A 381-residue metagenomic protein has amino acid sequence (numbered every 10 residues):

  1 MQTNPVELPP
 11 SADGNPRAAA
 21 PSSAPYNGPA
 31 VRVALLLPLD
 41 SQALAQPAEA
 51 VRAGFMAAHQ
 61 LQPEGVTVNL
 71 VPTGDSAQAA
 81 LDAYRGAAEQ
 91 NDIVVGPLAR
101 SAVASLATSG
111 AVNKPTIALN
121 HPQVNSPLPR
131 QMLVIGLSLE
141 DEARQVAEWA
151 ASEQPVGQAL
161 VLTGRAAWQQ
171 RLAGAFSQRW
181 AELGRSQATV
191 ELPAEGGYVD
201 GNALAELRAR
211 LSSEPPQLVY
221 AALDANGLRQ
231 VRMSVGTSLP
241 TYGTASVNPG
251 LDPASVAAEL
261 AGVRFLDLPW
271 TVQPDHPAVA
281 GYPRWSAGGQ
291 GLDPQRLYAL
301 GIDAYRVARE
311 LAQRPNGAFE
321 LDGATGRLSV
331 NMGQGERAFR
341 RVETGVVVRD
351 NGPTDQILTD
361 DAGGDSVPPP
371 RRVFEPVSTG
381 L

Functional and structural regions predicted by a protein language model:
M1-Q2: N-terminal Sec signal peptide cleavage junction
P9, D13-A53: Extracytoplasmic "Venus flytrap"
V51-P72: Signal peptide-proximal N-terminal region of secreted/periplasmic/extracellular or secretory-lumen proteins
T67-A87, E142-Q145, E195-A209: Structural motif
D92-Q187, P240, V247-S255: Extracytoplasmic ligand/sensor domains, especially the bilobed periplasmic-binding protein
R100-L106, Q217-V235: Hydrophobic alpha-helical
R232-I302: Extracellular/periplasmic periplasmic-binding protein-like sensory domains
R284, G288-L358, V377-L381: Segments of small-molecule ligand-sensing domains
